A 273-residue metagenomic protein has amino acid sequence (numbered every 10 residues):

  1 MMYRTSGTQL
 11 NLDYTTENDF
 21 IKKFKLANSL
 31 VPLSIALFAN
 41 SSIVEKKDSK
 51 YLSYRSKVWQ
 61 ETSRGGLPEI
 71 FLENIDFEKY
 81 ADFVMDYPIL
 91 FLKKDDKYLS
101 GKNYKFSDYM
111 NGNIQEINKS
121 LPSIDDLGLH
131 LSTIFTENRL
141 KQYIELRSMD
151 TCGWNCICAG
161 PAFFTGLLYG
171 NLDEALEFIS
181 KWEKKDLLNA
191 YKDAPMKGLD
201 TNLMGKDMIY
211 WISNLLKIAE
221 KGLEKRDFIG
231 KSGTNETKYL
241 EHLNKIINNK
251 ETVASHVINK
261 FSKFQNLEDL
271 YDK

Functional and structural regions predicted by a protein language model:
M1-R139: Loop-rich catalytic cores of soluble enzymes, especially ATP-dependent carboxylate-amine ligases and other
N28, S41, E45, F164 (+4 more regions): Residue-level signal for alpha-helical context at structural boundaries
K50-K57, D186-N189, T237-E251: Amphipathic alpha-helical surface "interface" segments used for docking/oligomerization or membrane association within
L72-K93, I209-E236: An exposure/low-complexity boundary signal
K105, D207, T252-V253: Short, structural beta-strand-to-alpha-helix junction motif
E137-R139, Y143-S232: Substrate-recognition/cap regions that form aromatic- and gly/pro-loop-enriched pockets for small-molecule ligands
A219-K273: C-terminal amphipathic alpha-helical interaction region
